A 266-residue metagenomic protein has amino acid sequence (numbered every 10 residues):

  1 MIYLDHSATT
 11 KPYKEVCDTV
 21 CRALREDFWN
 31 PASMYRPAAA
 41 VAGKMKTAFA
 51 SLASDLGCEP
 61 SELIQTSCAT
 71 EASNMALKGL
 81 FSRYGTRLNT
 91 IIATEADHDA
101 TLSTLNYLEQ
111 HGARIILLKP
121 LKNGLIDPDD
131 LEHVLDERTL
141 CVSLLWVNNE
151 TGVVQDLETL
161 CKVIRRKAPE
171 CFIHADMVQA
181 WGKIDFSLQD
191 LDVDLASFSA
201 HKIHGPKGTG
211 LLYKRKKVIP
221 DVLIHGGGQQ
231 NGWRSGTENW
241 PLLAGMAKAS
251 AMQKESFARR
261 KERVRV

Functional and structural regions predicted by a protein language model:
M1-V266: Pyridoxal 5′-phosphate
